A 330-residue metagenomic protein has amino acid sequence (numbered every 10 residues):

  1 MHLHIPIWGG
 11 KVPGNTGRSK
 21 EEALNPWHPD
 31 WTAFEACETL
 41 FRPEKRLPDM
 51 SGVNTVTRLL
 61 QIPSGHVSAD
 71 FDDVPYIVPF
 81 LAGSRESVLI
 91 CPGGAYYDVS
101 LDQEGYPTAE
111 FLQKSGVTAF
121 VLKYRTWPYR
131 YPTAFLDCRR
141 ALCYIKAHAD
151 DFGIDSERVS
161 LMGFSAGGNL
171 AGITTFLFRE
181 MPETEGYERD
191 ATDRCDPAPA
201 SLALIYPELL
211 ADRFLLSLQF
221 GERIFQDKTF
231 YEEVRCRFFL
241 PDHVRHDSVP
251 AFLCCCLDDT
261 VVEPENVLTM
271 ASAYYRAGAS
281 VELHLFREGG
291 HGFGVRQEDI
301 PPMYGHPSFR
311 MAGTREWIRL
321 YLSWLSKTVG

Functional and structural regions predicted by a protein language model:
M1-G83, Y131, F309-M311: N-terminal cap/lid segment of alpha/beta-hydrolase-fold proteins
S51-S64, E183-T184, E188-A191, P199-S201 (+2 more regions): Mobile cap/lid helix-loop segments that gate and shape the active-site cleft of serine hydrolases
R85-G93: Short beta-strand element of the alpha/beta-hydrolase
V99-P107, V121-S156, M311-G313: Catalytic nucleophile-loop/oxyanion-hole region of alpha/beta-hydrolase and closely related hydrolase-like folds
R140-L218, R235: Primarily recognizes the serine-hydrolase "nucleophile elbow" in alpha/beta-hydrolase and SGNH/GDSL folds
A211, D258-V262: Acidic catalytic loop of the alpha/beta-hydrolase fold
D247, F252-C255, D259: Short beta-strand/loop motif that positions the catalytic acidic residue of the alpha/beta-hydrolase fold
L268-G330: C-terminal catalytic histidine-bearing segment of alpha/beta-hydrolase fold enzymes
